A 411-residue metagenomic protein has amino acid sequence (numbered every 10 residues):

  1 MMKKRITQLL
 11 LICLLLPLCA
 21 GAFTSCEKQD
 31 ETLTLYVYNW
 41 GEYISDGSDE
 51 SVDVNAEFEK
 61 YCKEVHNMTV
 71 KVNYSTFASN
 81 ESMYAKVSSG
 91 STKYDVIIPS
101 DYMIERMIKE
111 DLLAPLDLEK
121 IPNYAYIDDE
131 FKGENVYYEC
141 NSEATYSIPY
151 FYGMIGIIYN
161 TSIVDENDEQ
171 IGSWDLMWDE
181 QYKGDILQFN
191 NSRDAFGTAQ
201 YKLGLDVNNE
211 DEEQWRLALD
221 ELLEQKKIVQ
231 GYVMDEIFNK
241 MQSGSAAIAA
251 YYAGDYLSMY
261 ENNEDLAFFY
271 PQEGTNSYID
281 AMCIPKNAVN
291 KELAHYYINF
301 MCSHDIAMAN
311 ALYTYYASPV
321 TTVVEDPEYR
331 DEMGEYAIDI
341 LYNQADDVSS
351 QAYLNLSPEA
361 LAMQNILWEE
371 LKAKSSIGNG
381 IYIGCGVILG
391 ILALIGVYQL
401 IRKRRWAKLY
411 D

Functional and structural regions predicted by a protein language model:
A22-S25: C-terminal motif of bacterial Sec signal peptides marking the signal peptidase cleavage site
E27-R106, E110, N239: Early extracytoplasmic/lumenal segment of secretory-pathway proteins
Y38-V52, K93-S245: Extracytoplasmic ligand-binding site segments that recognize negatively charged/polar headgroups
M103-R106, Q242, I248-D265: A ligand-binding cleft/hinge motif common to bilobed small-molecule-binding domains
I108-L116, N141-A144, S258-Y270, D331-A337: Ligand-binding "clamshell"
W215-E224, N262-K286: Periplasmic-binding protein-like
P285-V348: Mature extracytoplasmic/periplasmic domains
Q344-D411: Conserved C-terminal helix/tail region of periplasmic/extracytoplasmic solute-binding proteins
